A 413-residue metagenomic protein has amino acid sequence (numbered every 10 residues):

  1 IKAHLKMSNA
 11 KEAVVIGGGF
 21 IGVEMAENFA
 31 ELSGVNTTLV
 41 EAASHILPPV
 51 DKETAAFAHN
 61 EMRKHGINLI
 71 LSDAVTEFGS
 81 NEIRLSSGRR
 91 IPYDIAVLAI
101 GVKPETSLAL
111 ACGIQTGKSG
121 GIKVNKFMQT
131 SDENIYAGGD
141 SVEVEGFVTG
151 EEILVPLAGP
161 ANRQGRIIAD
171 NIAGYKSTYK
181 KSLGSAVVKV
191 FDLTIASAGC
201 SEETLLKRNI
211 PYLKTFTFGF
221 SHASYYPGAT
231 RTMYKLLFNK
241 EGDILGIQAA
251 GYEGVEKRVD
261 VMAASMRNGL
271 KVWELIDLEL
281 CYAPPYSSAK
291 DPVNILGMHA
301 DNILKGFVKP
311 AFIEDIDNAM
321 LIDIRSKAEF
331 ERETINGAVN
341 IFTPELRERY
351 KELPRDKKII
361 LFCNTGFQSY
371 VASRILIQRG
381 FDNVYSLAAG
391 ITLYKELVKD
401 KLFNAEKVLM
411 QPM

Functional and structural regions predicted by a protein language model:
I1-S8, N81-R84, R90-I167, V261 (+1 more regions): FAD-site-proximal beta/loop scaffold in flavoenzymes
E12-V14, F20-E77, L157-P160, Y179-E203 (+1 more regions): Rossmann-like dinucleotide-binding cores of NAD(P)H-dependent redox enzymes
V15-I16, L361: Hydrophobic Val/Ile/Leu positions in short beta-strands of Rossmann-like dinucleotide-binding domains
F20-I21, H45, K103, E152 (+1 more regions): Residue-level detector of alpha-helix initiation sites
L71-D73, G79, K118, F216 (+3 more regions): Short loop/edge segments at beta-strand edges and connector loops that shape dinucleotide/nucleotide cofactor-binding
S141-Y252, P284, S288, P292-A319: Mid-to-C-terminal Rossmann-like scaffold of FAD/NAD(P)H-dependent oxidoreductases
E253-V272: A short, polar/charged loop-to-alpha-helix boundary motif
W273-M320, S326-I360, N364-M413: Rhodanese-like catalytic fold shared by cysteine-dependent sulfurtransferases and DSP/PTP-type phosphatases
